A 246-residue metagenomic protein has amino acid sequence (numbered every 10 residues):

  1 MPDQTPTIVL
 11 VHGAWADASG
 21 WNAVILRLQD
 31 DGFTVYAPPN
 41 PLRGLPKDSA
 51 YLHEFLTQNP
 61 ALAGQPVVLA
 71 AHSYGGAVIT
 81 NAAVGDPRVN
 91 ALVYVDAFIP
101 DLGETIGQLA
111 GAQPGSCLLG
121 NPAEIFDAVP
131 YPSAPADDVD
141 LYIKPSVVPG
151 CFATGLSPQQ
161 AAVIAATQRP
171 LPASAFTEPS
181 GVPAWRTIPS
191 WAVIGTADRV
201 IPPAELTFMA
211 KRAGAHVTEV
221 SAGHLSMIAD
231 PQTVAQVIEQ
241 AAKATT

Functional and structural regions predicted by a protein language model:
P2-A63: Active-site catalytic motif of lipid deacylating hydrolases and related acyltransferases
P6, W185-S190, R212-A215: Short, proline-enriched alpha-helix->beta-strand connector loops that line the catalytic pocket of alpha/beta-hydrolase
A23, N81-A82: Active-site signature of alpha/beta-hydrolase-fold catalytic machinery across serine- and Asp/Cys-nucleophile hydrolases
A70-G75, I79: Gly/Ala-rich beta-loop-alpha elbow adjacent to hydrolase catalytic centers
R88-V89, V93-P135, P172-A175, M209: Flexible "cap/lid" loop of the alpha/beta hydrolase fold
L92, W191-D198: Conserved strand-to-loop "acid loop" that flanks and positions the catalytic carboxylate
V163-A184: Active-site nucleophile elbow and catalytic-triad environment of alpha/beta-hydrolase enzymes
G195-A222, I228, Q240-A241: Conserved loop-alpha-helix segment in the C-terminal half of the alpha/beta-hydrolase fold that carries the catalytic
